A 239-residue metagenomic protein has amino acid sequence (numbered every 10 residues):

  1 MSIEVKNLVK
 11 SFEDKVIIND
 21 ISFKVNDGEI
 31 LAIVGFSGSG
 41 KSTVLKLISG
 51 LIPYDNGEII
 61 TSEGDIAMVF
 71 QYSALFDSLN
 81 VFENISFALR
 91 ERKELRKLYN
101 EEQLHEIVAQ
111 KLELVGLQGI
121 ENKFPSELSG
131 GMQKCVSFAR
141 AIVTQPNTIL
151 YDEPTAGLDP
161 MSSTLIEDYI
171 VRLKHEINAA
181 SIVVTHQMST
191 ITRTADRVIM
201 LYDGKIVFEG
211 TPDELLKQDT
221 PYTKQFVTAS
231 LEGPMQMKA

Functional and structural regions predicted by a protein language model:
S49: Helix-to-loop junction immediately C-terminal to a conserved catalytic motif
Y99-G119: Conserved ABC ATPase "signature" region
F124-L128, M132: Conserved ABC ATPase signature
V143-N147: A short, proline-enriched helix->beta-strand linker immediately N-terminal to the Walker B motif in ABC-type P-loop
I149-D152: Catalytic Walker B motif of ABC-type/P-loop ATPase nucleotide-binding domains
I191-R193: A short, surface-exposed alpha-helical micro-motif characterized by mixed small hydrophobic and charged/polar residues
